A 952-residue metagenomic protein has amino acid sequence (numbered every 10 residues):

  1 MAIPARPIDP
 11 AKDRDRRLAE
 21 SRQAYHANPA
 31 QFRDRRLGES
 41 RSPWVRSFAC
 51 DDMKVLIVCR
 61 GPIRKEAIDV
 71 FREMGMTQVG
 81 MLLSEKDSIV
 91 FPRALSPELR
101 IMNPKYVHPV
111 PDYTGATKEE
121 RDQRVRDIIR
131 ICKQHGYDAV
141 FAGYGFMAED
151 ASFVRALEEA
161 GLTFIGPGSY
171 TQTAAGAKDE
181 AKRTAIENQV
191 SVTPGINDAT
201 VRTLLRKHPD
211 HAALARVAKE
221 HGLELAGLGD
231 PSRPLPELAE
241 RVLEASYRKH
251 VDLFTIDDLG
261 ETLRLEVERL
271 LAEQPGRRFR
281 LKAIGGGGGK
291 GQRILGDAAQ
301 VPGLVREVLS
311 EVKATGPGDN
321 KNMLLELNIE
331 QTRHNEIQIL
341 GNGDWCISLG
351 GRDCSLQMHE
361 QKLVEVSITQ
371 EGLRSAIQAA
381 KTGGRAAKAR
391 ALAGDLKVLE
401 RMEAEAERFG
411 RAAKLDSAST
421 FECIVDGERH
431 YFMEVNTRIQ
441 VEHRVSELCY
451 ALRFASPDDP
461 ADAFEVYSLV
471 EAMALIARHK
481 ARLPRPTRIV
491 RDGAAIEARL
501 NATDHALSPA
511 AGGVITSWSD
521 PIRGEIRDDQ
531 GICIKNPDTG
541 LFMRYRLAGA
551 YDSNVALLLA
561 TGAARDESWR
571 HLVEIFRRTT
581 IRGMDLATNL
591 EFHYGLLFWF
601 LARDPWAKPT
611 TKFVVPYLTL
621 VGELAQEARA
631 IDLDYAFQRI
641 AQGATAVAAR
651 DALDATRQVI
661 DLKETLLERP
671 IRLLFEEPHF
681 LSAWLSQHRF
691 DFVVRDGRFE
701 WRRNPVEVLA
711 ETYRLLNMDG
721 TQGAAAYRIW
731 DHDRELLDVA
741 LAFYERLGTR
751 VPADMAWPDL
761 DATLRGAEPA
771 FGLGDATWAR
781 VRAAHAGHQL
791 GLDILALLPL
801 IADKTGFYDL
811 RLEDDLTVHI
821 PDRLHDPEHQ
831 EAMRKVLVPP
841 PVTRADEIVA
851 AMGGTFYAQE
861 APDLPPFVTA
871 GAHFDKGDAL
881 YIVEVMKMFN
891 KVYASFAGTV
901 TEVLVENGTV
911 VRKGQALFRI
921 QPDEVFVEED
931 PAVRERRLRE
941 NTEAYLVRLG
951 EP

Functional and structural regions predicted by a protein language model:
M1-V192, N197-S232, T255: ATP-binding N-terminal substructure of ATP-dependent carboxylate-amine bond-forming enzymes
A2-K65, D69-E73, P109, K118-E119 (+7 more regions): ATP-dependent carboxylate activation and anion-phosphoryl transfer catalytic cores that bind Mg-ATP to form
E187-A299, P317-N320, L324, N328-S348: Rossmann-like NAD(P)H-binding beta-loop-alpha module
L327, A858, E884-K887, E902-V903: A residue-level detector for short acidic-glycine micro-motifs
E707-P827, A832-V836: Charge-dense, extended regions
L816-I882, K891, A897, V947-E951: Acidic, low-complexity mobile loops and tails
T869-Y893, R912-E928: Short hydrophobic beta/alpha edge segments that flank linear recognition/processing sites
N890-V903, F926-E943: Short, compositionally biased
